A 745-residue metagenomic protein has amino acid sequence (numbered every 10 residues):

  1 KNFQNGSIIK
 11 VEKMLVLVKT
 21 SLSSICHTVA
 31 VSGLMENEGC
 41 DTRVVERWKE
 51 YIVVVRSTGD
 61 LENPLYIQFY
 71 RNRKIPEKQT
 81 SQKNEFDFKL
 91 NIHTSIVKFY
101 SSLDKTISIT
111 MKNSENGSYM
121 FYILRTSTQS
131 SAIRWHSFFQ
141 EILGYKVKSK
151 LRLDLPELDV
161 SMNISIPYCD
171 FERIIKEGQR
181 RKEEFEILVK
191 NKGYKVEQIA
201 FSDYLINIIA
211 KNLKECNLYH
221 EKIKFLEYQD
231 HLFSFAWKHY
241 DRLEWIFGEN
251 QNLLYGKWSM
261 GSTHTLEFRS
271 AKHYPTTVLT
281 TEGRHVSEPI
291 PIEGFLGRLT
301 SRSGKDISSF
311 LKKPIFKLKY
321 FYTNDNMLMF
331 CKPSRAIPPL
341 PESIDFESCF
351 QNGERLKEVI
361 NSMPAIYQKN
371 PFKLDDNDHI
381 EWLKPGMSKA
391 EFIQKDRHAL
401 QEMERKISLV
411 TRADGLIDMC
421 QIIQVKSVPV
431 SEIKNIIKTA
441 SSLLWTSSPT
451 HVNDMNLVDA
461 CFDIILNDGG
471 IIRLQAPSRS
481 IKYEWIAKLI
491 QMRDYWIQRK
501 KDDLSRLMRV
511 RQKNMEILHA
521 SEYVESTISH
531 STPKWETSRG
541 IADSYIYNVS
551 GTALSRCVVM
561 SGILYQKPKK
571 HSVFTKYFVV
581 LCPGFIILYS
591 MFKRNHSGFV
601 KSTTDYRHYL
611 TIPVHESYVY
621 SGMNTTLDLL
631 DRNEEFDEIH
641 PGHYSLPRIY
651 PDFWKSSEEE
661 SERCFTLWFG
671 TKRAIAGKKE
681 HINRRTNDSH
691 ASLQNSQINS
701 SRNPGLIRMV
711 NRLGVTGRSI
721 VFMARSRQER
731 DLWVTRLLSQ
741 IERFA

Functional and structural regions predicted by a protein language model:
K1-A745: Eukaryotic phosphoinositide-binding membrane-targeting regions
